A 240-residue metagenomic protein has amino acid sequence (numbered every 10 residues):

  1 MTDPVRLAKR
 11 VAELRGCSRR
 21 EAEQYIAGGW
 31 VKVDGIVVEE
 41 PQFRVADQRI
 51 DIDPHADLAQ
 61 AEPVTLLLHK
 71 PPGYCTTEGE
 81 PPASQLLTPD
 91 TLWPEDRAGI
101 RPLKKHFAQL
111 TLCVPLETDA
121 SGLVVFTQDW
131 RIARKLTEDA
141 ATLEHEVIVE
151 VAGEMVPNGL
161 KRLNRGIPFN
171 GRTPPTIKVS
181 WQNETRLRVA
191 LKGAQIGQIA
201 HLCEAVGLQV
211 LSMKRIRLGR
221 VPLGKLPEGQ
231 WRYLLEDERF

Functional and structural regions predicted by a protein language model:
T2-F240: Basic, flexible Lys/Arg- and Gly-enriched helix-loop patches that mediate nucleic-acid binding at interfaces with rRNA
